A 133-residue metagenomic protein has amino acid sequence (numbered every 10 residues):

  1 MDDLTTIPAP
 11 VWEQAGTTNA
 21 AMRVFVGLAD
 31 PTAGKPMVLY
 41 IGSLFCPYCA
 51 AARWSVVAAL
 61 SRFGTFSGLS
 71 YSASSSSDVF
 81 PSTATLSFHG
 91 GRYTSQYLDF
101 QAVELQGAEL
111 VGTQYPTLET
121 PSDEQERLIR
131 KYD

Functional and structural regions predicted by a protein language model:
M1-S95: Extracytoplasmic thiol/disulfide redox context detector
Y71-D133: Thiol/selenol-based redox catalytic cores and closely related redox-interacting motifs
